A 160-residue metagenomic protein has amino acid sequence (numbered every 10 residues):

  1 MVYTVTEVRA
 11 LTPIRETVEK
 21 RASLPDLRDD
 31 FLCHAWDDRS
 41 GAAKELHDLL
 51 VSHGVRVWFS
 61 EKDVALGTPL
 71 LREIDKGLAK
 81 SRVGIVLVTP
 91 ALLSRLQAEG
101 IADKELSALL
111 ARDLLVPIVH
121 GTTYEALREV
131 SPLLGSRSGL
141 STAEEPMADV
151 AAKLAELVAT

Functional and structural regions predicted by a protein language model:
M1-L87, S107-L114, V119-Y124, E145-T160: Conserved N-terminal substructure of TIR/SEFIR domains
D48-L50, I101-L106, L134-S136: Glycine-rich, phosphate-binding/catalytic loops in enzymes
P69-E73, A98, E129-S131: Short secondary-structure transition/capping segments
D75-L78, L133-R137: Short, hinge-like loop/turn segments at secondary-structure boundaries
P90-R112, R128: Conserved TIR/SEFIR loop-to-helix hotspot centered on a Trp-containing motif with a nearby acidic residue
T122-G135: Glycine-rich, charge-decorated loop segments at or immediately adjacent to ligand/cofactor-binding or catalytic sites
G139-E145: Short acidic-hydrophobic, aromatic-tinged amphipathic segments that line or gate anion-handling sites
